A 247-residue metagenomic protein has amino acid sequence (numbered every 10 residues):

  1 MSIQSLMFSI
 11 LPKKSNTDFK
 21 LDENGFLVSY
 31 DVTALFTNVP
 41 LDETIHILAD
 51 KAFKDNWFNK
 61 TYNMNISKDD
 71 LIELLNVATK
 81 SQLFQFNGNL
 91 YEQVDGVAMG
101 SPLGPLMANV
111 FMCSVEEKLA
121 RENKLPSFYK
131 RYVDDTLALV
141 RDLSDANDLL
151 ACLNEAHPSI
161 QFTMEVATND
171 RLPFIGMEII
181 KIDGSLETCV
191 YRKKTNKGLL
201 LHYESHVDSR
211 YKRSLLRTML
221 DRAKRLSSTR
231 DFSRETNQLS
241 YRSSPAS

Functional and structural regions predicted by a protein language model:
M1-S247: Charged structural interfaces that engage phosphate-rich ligands and support phosphoryl-transfer chemistry
